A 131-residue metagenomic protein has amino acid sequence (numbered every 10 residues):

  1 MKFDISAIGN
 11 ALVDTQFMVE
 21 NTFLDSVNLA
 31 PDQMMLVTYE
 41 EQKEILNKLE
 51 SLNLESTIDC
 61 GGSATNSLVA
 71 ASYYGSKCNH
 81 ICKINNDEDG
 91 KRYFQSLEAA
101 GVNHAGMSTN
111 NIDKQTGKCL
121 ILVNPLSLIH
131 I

Functional and structural regions predicted by a protein language model:
M1-I81, K91: Glycine-rich phosphate/adenosyl-contacting loop at the front of the ribokinase-like
F3, T116-K118: Change "...and in nucleic-acid phosphodiester-cleaving endonucleases..." to "...and in nucleic-acid processing enzymes
I8-N10, K83-N86, T109, P125: Cofactor-binding loop segments of dinucleotide-utilizing enzymes, especially the Rossmann-like FAD- and NAD(P)+-binding
T15, E88, K114-Q115: Generic structural signal for helix capping and beta-alpha/helix-loop junctions
D87-G101, C119-V123: Active-site-proximal loop->helix
S96-D113: A glycine-rich helix N-cap at a beta->alpha junction
I129-I131: Conserved small/polar residues in nucleotide/adenosyl-binding loops
